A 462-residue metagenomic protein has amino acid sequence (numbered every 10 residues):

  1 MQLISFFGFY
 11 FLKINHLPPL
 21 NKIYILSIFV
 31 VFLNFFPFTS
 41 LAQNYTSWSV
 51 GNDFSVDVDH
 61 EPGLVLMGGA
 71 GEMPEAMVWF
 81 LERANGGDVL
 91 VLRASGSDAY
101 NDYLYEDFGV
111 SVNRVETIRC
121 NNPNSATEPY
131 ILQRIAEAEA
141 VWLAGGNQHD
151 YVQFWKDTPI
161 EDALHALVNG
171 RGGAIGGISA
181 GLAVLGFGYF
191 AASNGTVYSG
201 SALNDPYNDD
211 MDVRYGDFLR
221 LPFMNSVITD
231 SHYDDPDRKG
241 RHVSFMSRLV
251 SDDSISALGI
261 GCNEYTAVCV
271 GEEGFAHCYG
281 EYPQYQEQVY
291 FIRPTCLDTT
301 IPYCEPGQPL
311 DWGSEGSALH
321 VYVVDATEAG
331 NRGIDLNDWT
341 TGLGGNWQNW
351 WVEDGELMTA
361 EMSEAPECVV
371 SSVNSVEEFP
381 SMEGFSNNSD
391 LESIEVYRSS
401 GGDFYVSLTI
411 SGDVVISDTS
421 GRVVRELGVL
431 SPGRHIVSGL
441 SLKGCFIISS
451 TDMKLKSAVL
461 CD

Functional and structural regions predicted by a protein language model:
L26-P37: Bacterial N-terminal signal peptides
Q43-G86, T196-V373: C-terminal and late-domain segments of enzyme folds
N44-A144: N-terminal beta1-alpha1 cap of cysteine-dependent amidohydrolase-like domains
W142-G145, V168-Y189: Catalytic nucleophile loop
S372-D403, K456, D462: Residue-level detector of functionally pivotal "anchor" positions at catalytic/ligand-binding pockets or at interdomain
I416-V424, F446: Short, glycine-anchored, charge-dense loop/turn motifs used at functional sites
V423-L442: Glycine-centered tight-turn motifs at strand-turn-strand junctions
S441-D462: C-terminal tail/sorting-segment detector
